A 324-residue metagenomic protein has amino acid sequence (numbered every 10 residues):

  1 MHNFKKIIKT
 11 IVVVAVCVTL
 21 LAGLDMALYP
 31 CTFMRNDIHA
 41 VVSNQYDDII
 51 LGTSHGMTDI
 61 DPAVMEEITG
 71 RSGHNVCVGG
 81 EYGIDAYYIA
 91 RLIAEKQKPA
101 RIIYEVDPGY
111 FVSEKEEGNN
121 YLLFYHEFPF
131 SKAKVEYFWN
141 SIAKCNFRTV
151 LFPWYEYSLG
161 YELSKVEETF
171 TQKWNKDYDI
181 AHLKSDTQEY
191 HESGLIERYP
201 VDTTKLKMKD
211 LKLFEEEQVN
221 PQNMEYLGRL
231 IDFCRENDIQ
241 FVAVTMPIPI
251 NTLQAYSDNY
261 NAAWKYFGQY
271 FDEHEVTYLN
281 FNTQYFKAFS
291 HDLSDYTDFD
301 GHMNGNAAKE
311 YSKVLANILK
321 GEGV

Functional and structural regions predicted by a protein language model:
K9-A27: Hydrophobic membrane-insertion alpha-helices, especially the h-region of bacterial N-terminal signal peptides
L28-D47: Alpha-helical transmembrane signal-anchor/signal-peptide segments
I49-G52, M303: Short hydrophobic beta-strand that contains or immediately precedes a catalytic carboxylate
L51, H55-I142: Membrane-embedded segments
T58, Y110-E114, I250-L253, K287-F289: Short catalytic/ligand-binding loop motif for oxyanion handling, primarily in non-cytosolic enzymes, centered on
Y121-E236: Secreted/periplasmic serine-hydrolase-like ester/acetyl group-modifying domain
I231-Y256: Active-site segments of SGNH/GDSL-like serine hydrolases that catalyze O-acetyl group transfer/hydrolysis on lipids
L253, S257-V324: Long, positively charged, glycine-interspersed low-complexity recognition regions
